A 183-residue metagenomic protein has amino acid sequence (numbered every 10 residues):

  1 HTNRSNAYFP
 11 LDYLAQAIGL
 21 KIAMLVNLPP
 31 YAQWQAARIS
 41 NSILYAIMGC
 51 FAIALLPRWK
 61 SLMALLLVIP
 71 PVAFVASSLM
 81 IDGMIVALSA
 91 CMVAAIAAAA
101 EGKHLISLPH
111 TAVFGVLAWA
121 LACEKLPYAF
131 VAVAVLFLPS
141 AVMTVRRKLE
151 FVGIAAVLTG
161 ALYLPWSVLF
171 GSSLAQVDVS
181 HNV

Functional and structural regions predicted by a protein language model:
H1-A36: Interfacial juxtamembrane loops and adjacent helix segments that form the catalytic/substrate-binding surfaces
L28-Y31, C50-P71: Transmembrane-helix signature of polytopic, membrane-embedded enzymes that assemble or transfer cell-envelope glycans
Y45, I85-V93, V135: Hydrophobic core segments of transmembrane alpha-helices in multi-pass, intramembrane catalytic enzymes
L56, M92-H110: Membrane-interface transmembrane helices that cradle and orient dolichyl/undecaprenyl
F74, S107-L126, V131-F137: Membrane-interface alpha helices of multi-pass inner-membrane proteins
S78-I85: Short acidic/glycine- and proline-prone juxtamembrane loop motifs at membrane-interface regions of multi-pass membrane
L126-V183: Membrane-lumen/periplasm interface segments of specific transmembrane helices in polyprenyl phosphate-linked
